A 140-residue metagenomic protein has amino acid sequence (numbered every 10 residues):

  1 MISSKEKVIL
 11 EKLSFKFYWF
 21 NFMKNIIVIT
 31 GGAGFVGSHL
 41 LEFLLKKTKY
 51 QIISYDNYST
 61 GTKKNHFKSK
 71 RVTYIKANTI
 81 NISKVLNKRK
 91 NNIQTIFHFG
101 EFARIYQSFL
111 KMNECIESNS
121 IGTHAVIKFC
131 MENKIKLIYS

Functional and structural regions predicted by a protein language model:
S4-K5, W19: Generic short amphipathic/hydrophobic targeting helices enriched at N-termini, encompassing Sec-type signal peptides
E6-E11: Acidic, Ala/Val/Gly-enriched low-complexity intrinsically disordered segments
K12, F17-S140: N-terminal Rossmann-like NAD(P)+-binding domain of SDR-like oxidoreductases, especially those catalyzing
